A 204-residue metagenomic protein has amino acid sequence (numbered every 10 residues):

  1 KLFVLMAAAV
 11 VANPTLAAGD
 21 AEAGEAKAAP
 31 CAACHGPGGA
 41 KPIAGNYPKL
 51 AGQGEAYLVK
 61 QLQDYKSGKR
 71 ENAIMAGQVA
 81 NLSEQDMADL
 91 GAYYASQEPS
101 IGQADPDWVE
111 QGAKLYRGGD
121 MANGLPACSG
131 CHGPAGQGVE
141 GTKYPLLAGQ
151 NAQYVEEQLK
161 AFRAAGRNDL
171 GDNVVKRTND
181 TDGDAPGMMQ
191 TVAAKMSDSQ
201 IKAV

Functional and structural regions predicted by a protein language model:
K1-L16: Gram-negative bacterial Sec-dependent N-terminal signal peptides
N13-A28, G38-N46, A95-A122: Electrostatic cytochrome c docking/interface patches
A21, E25-S67: The feature marks the first
A23-A32, E55, R117-S129, Y144 (+2 more regions): Sequence context surrounding c-type heme c attachment/ligation sites in exported
A29-P37, L90, L125-P134, V204: The canonical Cys-X-X-Cys-His
C34-A40, A51, A95-S96, C131-Q137: Detector for the c-type heme attachment site
P42-K49, D64-D107, E140-L146, R163-A203: Axial heme c-ligation environment in periplasmic c-type cytochrome domains
